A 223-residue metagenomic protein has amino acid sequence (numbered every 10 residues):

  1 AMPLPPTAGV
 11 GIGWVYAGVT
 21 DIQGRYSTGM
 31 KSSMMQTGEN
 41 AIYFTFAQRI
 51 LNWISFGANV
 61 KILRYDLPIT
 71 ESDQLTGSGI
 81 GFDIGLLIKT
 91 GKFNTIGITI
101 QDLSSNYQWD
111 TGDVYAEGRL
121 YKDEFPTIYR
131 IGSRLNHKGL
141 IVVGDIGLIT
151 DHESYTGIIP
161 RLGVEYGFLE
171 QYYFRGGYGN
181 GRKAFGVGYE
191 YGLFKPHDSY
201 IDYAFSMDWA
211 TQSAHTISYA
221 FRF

Functional and structural regions predicted by a protein language model:
A1-F223: Subset of outer-membrane beta-barrel
